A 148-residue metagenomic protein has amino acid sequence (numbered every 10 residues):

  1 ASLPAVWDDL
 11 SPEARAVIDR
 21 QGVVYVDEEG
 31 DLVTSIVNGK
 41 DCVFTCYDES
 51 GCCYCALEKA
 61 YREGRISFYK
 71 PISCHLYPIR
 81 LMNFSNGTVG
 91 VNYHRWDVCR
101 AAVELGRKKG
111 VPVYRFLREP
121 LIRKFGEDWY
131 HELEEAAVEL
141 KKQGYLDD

Functional and structural regions predicted by a protein language model:
A1-D148: Short loop/turn segments that flank or connect secondary-structure elements
